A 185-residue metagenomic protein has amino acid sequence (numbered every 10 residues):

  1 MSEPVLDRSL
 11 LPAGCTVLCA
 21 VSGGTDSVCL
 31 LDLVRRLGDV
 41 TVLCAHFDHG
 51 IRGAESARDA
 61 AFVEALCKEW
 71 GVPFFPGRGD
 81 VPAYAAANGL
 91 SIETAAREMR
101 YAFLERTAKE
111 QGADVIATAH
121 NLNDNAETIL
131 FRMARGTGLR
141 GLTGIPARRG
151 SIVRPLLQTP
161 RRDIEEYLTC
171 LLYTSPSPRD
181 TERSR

Functional and structural regions predicted by a protein language model:
M1-S175: Core alpha/beta nucleotide-donor-binding catalytic domains of modification enzymes
Y173-R185: Single conserved hydrophobic/aromatic residue that forms the stacking wall/gate of nucleotide- or nucleobase-binding
